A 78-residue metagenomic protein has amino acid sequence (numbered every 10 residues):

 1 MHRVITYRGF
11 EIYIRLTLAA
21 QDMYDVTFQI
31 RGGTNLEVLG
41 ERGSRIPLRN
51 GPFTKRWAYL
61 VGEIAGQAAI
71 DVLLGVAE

Functional and structural regions predicted by a protein language model:
M1-L18: Negatively charged, low-complexity tracts enriched in Asp/Glu with abundant Ser/Thr
H2, G33-L36, K55: Exposed boundary/loop context
Y7-F10, Y24, F28, F53: Aromatic side chains
L16, A20-P47: A short, structured beta-strand/loop element
V38-E78: Acidic, low-complexity intrinsically disordered segments
